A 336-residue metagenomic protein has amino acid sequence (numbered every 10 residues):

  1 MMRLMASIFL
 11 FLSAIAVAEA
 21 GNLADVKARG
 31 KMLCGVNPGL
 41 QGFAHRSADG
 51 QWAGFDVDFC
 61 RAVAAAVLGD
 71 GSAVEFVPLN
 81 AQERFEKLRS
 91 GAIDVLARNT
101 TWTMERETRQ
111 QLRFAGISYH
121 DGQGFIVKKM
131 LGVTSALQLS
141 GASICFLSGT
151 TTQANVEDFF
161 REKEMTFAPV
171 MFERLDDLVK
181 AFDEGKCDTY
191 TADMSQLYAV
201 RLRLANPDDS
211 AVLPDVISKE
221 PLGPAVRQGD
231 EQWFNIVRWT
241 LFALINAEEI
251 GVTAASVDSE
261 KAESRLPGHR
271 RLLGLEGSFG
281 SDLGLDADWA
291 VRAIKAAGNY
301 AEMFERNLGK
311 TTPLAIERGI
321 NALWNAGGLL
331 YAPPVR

Functional and structural regions predicted by a protein language model:
R3-I15: Bacterial N-terminal signal peptides
A18-A20: Boundary at the C-terminal end of the N-terminal hydrophobic targeting segment
N22-N99, L283-L285, A297-Y300, L323 (+1 more regions): Extracytoplasmic small-molecule ligand-binding "clamshell" domains of the periplasmic binding protein/Venus flytrap
K27-A28, A64-G69, R89-I93, M130 (+6 more regions): Sec-exported extracytoplasmic/periplasmic mature domains
L33-G42, W52-V67, T101, D121-D177: Bilobed "Venus flytrap"/periplasmic-binding protein-like clamshell domains and structurally analogous long
D58-R61, A65-V67, K129-V133, L137 (+6 more regions): Extended ligand-binding regions for polar small-molecule ligands
R61, A65, G69-Q138, M194-S218 (+2 more regions): Acidic, polar ligand-binding/catalytic clefts
R306-R336: Conserved C-terminal helix/tail region of periplasmic/extracytoplasmic solute-binding proteins
